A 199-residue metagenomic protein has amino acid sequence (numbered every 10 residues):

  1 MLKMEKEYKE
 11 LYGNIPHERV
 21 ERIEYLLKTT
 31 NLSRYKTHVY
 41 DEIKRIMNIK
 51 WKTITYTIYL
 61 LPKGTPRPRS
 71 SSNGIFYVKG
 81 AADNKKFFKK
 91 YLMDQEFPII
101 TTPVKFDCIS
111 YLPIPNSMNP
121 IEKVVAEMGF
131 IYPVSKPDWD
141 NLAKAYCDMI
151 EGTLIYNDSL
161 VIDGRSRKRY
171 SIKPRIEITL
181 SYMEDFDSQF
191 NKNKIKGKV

Functional and structural regions predicted by a protein language model:
L2-V199: Acidic, proline/glycine-enriched N-terminal capping motif
